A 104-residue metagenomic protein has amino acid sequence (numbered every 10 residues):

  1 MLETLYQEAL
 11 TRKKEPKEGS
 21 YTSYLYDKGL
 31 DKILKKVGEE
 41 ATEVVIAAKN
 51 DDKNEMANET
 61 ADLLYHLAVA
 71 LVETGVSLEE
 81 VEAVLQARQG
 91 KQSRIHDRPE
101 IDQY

Functional and structural regions predicted by a protein language model:
M1-T60, L64-Y104: Flexible "arm" and connector segments at domain edges
